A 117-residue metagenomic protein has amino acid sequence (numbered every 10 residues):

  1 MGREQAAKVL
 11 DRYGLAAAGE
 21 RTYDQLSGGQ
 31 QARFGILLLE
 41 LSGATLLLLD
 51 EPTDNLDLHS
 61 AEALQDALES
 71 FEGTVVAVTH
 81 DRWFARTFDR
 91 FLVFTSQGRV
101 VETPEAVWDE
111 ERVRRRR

Functional and structural regions predicted by a protein language model:
M1-R117: ABC ATP-binding cassette signature C-motif
